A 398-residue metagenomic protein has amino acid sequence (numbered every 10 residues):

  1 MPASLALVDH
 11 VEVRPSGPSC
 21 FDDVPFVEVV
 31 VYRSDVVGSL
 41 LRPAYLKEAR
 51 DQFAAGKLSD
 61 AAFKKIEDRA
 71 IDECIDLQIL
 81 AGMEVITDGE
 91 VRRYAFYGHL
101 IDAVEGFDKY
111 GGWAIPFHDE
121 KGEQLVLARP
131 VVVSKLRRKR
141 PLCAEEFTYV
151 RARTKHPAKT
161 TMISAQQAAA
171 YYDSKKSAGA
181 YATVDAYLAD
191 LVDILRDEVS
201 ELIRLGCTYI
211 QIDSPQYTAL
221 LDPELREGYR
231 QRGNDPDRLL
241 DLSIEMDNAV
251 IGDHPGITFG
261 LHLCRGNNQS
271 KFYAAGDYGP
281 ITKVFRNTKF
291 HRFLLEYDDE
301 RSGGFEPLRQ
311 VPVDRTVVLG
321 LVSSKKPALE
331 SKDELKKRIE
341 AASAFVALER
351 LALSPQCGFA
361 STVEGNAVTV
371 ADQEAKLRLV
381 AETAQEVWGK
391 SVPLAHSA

Functional and structural regions predicted by a protein language model:
P2-H10: Extreme N-terminal basic, low-complexity initiation segments that serve as generic localization/processing leaders
A3, P25-A398: Domain-level signal for soluble alpha/beta catalytic cores
